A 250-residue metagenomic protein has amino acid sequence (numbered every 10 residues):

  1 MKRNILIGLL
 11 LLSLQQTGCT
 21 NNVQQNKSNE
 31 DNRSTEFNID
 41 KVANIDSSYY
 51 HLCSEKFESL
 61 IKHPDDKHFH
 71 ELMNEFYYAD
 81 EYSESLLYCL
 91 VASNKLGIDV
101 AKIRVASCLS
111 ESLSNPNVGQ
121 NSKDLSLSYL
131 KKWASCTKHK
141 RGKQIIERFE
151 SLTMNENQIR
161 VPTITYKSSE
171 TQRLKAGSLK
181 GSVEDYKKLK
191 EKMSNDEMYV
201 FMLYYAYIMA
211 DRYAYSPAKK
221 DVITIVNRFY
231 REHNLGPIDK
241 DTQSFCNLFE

Functional and structural regions predicted by a protein language model:
I5-S13: Sec-dependent N-terminal signal peptides
Q16-G18: C-terminal motif of bacterial Sec signal peptides marking the signal peptidase cleavage site
T20-N22: Bacterial signal peptide processing site
Q25-S83, C89, E147-K190: N-terminal alpha-helical interaction modules that lie
L60-F69, N94-R104, S112, S135-Q144 (+6 more regions): Short helix-capping/linker turns of helical repeat alpha-solenoids
E75-S83, A106-Q120, S151-Q158, K190-E197 (+1 more regions): Short coil/turn linking the two alpha-helices of tandem helical-hairpin repeats
S85-L90, G119-A134, K167-R173, M202-A206 (+1 more regions): Alpha-helical repeat scaffolds
R141-T163, P237-E250: Terminal, low-structured helical/coil segments at or just beyond the last alpha-helical repeat
